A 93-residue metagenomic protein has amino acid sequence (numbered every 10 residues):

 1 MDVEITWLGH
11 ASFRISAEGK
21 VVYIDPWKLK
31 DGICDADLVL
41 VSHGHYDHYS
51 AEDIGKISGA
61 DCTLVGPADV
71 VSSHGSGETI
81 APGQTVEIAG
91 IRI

Functional and structural regions predicted by a protein language model:
M1-G32: Conserved beta-strand hairpin/beta-sheet module of binuclear metal-dependent hydrolase folds, prominently
D2, C62, G66-I93: Metallo-beta-lactamase
D2-V3, A17-K20, S42-H45, S58-G59 (+1 more regions): A short linear-motif detector with a strong N-terminal bias
I5, E52, V86: Catalytic phosphate/metal-binding cores of nucleic-acid and nucleotide-processing enzymes, i.e., regions that mediate
R14, K30, H48, S73 (+1 more regions): Flexible, glycine-rich phosphate/dinucleotide-binding loops and adjacent beta-alpha linkers at cofactor/substrate
W27-V70: Active-site metal-binding motif and surrounding structural segment of the metallo-beta-lactamase
